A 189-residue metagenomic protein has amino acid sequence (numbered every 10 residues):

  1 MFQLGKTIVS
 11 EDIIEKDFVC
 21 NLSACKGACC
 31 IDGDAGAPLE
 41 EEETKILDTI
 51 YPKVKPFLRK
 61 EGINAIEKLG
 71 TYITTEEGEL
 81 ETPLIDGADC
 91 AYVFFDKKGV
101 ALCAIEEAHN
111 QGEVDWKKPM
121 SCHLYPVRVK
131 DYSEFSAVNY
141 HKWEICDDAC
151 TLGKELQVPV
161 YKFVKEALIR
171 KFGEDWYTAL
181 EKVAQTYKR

Functional and structural regions predicted by a protein language model:
M1-R189: Short loop/turn segments that flank or connect secondary-structure elements
